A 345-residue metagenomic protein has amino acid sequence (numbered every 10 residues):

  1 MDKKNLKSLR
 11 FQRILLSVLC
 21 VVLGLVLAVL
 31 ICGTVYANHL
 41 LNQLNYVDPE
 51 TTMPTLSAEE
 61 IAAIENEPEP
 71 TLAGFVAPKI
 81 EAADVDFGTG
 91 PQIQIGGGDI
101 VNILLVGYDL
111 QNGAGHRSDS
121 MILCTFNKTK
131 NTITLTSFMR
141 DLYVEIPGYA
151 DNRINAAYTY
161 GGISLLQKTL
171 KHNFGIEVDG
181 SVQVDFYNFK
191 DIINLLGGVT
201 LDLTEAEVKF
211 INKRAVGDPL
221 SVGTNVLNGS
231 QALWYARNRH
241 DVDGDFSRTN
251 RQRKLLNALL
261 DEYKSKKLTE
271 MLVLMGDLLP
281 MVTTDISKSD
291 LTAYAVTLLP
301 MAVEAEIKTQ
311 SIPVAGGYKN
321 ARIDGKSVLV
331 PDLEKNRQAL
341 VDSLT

Functional and structural regions predicted by a protein language model:
D2-C20, G24-T345: Non-catalytic, solvent-exposed segments at the cell envelope interface
